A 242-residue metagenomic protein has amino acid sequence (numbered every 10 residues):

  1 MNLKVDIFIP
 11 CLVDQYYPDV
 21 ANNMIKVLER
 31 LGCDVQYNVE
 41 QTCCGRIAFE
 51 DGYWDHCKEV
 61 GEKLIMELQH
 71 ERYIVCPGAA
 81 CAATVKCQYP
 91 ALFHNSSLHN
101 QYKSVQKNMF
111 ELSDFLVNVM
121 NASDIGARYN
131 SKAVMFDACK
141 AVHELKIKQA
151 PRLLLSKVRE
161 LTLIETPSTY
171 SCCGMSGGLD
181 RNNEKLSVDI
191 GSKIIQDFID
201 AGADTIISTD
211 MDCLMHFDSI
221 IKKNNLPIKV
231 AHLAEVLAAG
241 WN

Functional and structural regions predicted by a protein language model:
M1-N242: Iron-sulfur cluster-binding electron-transfer modules in prokaryotic oxidoreductases
